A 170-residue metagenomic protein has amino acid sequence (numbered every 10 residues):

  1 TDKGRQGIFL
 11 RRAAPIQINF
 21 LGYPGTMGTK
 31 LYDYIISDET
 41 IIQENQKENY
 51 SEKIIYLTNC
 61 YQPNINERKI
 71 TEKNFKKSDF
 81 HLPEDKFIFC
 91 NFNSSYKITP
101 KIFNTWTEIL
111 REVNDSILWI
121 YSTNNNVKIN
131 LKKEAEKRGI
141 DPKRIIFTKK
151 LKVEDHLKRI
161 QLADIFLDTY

Functional and structural regions predicted by a protein language model:
T1, A13, G22, S94 (+2 more regions): An acidic- and aromatic-residue-enriched active-site/binding cleft used to recognize and process polar
D2-K3, P24-M27, I98: A short, histidine- and acid-enriched strand-loop-helix "catalytic/donor-clamping" loop that lines the nucleotide-sugar
G4, E154-H156: Short acidic active-site motifs
Q6-I8: Pocket-flanking alpha-helical
R11-N74: Active-site-proximal region of nucleotide-activated glycan assembly enzymes, centered on histidine/acidic-rich loops
Y61-K150, R159-Q161: Conserved catalytic-core segment of nucleotide-activated headgroup transferases in glycan assembly
R159-Y170: Acidic donor-binding loop of glycosyltransferase active sites
